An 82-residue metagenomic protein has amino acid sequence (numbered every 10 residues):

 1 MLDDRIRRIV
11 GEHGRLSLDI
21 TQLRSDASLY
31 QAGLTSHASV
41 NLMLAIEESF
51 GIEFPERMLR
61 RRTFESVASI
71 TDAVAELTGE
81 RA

Functional and structural regions predicted by a protein language model:
M1-T35, N41-L44, E48-A82: Phosphopantetheine-dependent thiolation modules in NRPS/PKS and related acyl-activating systems
